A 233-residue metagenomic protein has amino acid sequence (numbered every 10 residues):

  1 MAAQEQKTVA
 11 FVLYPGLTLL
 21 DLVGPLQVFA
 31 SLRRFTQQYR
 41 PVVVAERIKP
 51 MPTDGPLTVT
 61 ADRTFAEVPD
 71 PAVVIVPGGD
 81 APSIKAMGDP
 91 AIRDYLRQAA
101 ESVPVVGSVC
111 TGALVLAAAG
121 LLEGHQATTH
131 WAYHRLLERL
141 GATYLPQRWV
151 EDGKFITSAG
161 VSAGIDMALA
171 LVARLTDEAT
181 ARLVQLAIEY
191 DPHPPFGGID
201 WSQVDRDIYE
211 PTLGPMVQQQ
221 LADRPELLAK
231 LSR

Functional and structural regions predicted by a protein language model:
M1-V106, L114-A117, H134-L136, Y144-P146 (+1 more regions): Extended, subdomain-level signal for the structured scaffold at the beginning of enzyme domains
Q6, G124, D152: Phosphate-coordination loops involved in phosphoryl transfer and adenosine-cofactor binding
F11, D152-K154: Flexible glycine/proline-enriched surface loops and loop-helix/loop-strand junctions
V106-G107, T128, L145, I156: Structural detector of well-ordered beta-strand residues that form the stable sheet scaffold of enzyme domains
L122-W149: A conserved active-site-flanking secondary-structure segment within enzyme catalytic domains
K154-G160: A short glycine-threonine-serine/GTX helix/turn-capping micro-motif
A163-M167: Extracellular/periplasmic ligand-binding modules, especially the Venus flytrap/periplasmic-binding
